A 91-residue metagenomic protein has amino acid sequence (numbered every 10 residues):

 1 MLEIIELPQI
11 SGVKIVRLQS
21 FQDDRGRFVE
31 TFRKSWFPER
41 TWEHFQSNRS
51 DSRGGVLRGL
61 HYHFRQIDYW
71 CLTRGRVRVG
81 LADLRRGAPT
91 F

Functional and structural regions predicted by a protein language model:
M1-F91: Non-catalytic, conserved peripheral segments adjacent to functional cores
